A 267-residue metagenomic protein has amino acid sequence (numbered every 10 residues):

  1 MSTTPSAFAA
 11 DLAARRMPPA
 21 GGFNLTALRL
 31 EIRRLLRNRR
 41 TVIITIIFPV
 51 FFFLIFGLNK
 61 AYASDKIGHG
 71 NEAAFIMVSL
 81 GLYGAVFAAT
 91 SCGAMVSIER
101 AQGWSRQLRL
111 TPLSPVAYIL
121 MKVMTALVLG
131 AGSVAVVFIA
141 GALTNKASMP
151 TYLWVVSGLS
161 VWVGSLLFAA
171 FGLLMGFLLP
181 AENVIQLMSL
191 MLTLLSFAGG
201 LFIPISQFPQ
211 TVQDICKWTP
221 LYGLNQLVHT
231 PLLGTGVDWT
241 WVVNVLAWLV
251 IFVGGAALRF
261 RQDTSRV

Functional and structural regions predicted by a protein language model:
S2-A10, P18, L25, F56-G57 (+2 more regions): Alpha-helical transmembrane segments of multi-pass membrane transporters/translocases
S2-F48: Aromatic- and glycine-rich beta-strand/loop motifs that create alpha-glucan
L25, R37-A63, A73-S91, A131-S133 (+2 more regions): Hydrophobic alpha-helical transmembrane segments of multi-pass membrane transport/permease proteins
F51-I55, E72-T144, L190: Hydrophobic alpha-helical transmembrane segments of multi-pass membrane transport proteins
I55-Y62, G176-W218, Y222: Transmembrane helix segments
F56-D65, G141-M149, L179-A181, I203-Q207 (+2 more regions): Short helix-capping/hinge motifs at transmembrane helix termini and TM-loop junctions
D65-G68, A147-S148, G199-F252, R266: Membrane-interfacial helix-loop-helix junctions in multi-pass membrane proteins
P115-L190, T235-A257: Alpha-helical transmembrane segments and their short interhelical loops
